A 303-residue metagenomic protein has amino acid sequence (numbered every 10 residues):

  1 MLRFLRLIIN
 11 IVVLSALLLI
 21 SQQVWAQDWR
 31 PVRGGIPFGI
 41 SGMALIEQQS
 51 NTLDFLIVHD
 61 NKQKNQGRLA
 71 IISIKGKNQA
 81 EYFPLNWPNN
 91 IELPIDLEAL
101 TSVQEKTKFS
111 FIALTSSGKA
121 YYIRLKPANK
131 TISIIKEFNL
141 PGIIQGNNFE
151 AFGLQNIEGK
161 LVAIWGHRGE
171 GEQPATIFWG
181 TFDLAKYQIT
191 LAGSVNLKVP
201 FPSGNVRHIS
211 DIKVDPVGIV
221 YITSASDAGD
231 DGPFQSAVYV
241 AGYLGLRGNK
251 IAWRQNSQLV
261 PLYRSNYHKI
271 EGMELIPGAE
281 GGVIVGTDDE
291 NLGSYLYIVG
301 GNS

Functional and structural regions predicted by a protein language model:
M1-V12: Bacterial N-terminal signal peptides that target proteins for export
V12-V13, R33: Hydrophobic alpha-helical context, especially transmembrane and signal-peptide helices
V13-L14, V24: Cleavable N-terminal signal peptides
V24-S303: Sequence/structural signature of beta-propeller domains
